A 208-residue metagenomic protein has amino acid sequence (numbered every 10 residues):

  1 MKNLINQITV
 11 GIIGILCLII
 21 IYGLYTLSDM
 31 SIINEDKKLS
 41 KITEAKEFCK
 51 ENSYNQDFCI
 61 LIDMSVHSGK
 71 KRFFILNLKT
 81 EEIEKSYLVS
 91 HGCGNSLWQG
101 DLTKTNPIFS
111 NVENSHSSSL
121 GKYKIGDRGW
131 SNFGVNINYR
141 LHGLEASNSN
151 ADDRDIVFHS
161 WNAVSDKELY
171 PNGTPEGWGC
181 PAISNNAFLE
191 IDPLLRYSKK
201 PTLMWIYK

Functional and structural regions predicted by a protein language model:
M1-L16: N-terminal Sec-pathway targeting helices
G23-W178, N185-T202, K208: Cell wall/extracellular polymer interaction/catalysis modules
